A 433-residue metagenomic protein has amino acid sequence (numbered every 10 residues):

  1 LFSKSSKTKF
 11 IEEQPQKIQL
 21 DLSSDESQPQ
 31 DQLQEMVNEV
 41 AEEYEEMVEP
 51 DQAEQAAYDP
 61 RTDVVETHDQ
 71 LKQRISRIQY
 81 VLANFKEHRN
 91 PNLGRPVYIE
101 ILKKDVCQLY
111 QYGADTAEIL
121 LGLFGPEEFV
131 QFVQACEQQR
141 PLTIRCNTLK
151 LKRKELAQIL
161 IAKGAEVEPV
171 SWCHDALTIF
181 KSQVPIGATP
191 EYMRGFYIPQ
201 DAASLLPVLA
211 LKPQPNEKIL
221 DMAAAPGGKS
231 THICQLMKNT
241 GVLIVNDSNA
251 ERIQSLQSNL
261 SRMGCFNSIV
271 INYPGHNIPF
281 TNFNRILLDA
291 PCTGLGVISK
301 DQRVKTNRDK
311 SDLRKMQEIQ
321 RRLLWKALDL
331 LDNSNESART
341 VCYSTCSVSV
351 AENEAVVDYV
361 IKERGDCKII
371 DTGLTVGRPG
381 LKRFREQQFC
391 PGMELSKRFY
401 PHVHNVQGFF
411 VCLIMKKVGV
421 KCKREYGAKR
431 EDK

Functional and structural regions predicted by a protein language model:
L1-K433: S-adenosylmethionine
